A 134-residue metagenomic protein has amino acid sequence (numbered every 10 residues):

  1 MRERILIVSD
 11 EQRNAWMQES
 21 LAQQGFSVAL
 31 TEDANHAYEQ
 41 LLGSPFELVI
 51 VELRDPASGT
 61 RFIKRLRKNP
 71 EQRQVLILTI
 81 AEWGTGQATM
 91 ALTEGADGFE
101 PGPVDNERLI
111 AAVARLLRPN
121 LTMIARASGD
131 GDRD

Functional and structural regions predicted by a protein language model:
E11-L30: Two-component/phosphorelay signaling modules centered on CheY-like receiver
L30-L48, D55: Acidic, metal-coordinating helix/loop segments flanking the phosphotransfer/catalytic sites of two-component signaling
L42-S44, R67-R73, E94: Conserved phosphotransfer cores of two-component systems
E47-K68, G84: Conserved phosphotransfer microenvironments
R61, W83-E100: Alpha4 helix (beta4-alpha4-beta5 surface) of REC/receiver domains from two-component response regulators
R73-G86: A short, hydrophobic beta-strand element within the central beta-sheet of small alpha/beta folds
V104-V113: C-terminal output helix
A114-G131: The C-terminal output helix
